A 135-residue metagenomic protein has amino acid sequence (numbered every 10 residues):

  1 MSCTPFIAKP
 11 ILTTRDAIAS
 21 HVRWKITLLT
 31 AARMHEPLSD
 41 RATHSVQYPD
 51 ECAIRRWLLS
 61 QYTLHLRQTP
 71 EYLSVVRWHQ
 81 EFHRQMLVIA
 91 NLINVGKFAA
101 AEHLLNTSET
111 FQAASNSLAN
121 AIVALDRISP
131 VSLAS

Functional and structural regions predicted by a protein language model:
M1-S135: N-terminal membrane-sensor/transducer module of prokaryotic signaling receptors
